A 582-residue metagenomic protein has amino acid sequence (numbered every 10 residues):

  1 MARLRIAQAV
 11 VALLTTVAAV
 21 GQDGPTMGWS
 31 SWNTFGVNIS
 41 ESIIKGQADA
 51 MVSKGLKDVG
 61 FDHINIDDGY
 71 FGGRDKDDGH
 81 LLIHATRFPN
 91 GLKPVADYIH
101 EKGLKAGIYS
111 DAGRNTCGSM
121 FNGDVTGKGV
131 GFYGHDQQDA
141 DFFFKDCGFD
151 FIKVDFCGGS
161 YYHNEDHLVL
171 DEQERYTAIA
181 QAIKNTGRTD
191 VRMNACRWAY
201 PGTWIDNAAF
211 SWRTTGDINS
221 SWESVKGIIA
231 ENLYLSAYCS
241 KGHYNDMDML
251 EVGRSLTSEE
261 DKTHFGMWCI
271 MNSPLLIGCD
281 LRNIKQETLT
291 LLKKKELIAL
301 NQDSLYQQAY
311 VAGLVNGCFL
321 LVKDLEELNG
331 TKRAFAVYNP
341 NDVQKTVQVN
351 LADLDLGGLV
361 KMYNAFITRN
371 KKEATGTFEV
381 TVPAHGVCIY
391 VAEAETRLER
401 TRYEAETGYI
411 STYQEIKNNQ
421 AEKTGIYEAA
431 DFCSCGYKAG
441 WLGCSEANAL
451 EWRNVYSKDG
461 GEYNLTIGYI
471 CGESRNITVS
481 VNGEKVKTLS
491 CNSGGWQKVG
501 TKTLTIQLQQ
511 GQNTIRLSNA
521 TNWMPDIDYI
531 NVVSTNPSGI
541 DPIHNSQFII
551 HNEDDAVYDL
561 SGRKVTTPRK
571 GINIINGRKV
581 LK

Functional and structural regions predicted by a protein language model:
L14-T16: N-terminal signal peptide c-region/cleavage motif recognized by signal peptidases
I43, Q47, M51-E165: Aromatic-lined carbohydrate-binding/catalytic grooves of carbohydrate-active enzymes
L104-N122, I183-G202: Aromatic-lined carbohydrate-recognition surfaces of secreted/lumenal glycan-active proteins
H135, N185-T186, D190-D280: Glycan-recognition surfaces
W268-M271, L276-G278, L314-L356, H385 (+2 more regions): Carbohydrate-binding surface patches
K345, L354-A365, E379-P537: Extracytoplasmic
E399-Y403, V533-S561: Residue-level detector of functionally pivotal "anchor" positions at catalytic/ligand-binding pockets or at interdomain
I572-K582: C-terminal tail/sorting-segment detector
